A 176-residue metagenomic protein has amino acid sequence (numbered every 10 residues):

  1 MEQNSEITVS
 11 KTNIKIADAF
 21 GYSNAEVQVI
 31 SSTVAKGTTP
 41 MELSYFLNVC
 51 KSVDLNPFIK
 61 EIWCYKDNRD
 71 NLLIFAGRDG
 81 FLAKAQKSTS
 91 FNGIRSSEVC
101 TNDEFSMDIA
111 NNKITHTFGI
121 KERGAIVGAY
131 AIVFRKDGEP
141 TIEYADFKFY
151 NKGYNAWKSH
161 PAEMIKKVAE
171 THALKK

Functional and structural regions predicted by a protein language model:
E2-K176: Binding-interface segments
